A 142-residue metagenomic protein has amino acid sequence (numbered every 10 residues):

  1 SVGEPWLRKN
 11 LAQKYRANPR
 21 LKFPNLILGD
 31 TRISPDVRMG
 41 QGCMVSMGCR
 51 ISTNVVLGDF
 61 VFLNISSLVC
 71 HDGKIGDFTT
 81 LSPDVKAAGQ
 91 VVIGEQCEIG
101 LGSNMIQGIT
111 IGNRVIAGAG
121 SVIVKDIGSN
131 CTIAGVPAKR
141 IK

Functional and structural regions predicted by a protein language model:
S1-G29: Phosphate-bearing ligand-interacting subdomains that bind or position ATP/ADP/UDP/GDP/NAD(P) or nucleotide-linked
N25-A134, A138-I141: Structural signal for interior beta-strand "rungs" in well-ordered beta-sheet cores of soluble enzyme domains
